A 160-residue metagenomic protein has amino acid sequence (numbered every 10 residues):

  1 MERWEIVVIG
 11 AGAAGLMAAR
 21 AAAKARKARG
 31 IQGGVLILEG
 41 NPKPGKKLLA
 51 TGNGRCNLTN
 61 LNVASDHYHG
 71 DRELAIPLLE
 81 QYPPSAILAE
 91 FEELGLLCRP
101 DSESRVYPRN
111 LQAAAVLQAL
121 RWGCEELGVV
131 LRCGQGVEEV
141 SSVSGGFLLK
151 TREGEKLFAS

Functional and structural regions predicted by a protein language model:
M1-A14, L36: Beta1/beta-strand and adjacent pyrophosphate-binding region of the FAD-binding site in flavoprotein oxidoreductases
E2-W4, R152-S160: Core beta-strand elements of the Rossmann-like FAD/NAD(P) dinucleotide-binding domain in flavoenzyme oxidoreductases
V7, A23-N53: Glycine-rich FAD pyrophosphate-binding loop
G34, L97, G128-V130: Conserved beta-strand segments of alpha/beta enzyme cores
L38, P100, L131-C133: General beta-strand structural signal in soluble alpha/beta enzymes
N53-E103: Glycine-rich active-site loop/strand segments that organize a redox cofactor
A75-P83, S102-W122, R132: Short beta-strand to alpha-helix junction loop
C133-G146: A conserved short coil-to-beta-strand element within the FAD-binding core of flavoproteins
